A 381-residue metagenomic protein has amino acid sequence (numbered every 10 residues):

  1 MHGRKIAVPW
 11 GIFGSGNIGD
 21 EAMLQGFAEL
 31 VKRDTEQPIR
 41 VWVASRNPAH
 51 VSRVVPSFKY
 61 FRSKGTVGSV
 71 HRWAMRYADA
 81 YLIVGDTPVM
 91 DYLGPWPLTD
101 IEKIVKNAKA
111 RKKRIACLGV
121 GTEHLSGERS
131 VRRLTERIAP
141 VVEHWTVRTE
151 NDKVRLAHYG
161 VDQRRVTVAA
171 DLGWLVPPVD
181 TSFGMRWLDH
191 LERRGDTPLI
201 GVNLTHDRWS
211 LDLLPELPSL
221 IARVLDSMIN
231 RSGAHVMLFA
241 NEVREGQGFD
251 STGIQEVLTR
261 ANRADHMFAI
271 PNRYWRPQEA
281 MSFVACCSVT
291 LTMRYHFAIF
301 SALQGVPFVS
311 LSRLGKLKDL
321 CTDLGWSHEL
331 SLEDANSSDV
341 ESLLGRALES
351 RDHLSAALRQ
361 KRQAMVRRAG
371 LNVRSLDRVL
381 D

Functional and structural regions predicted by a protein language model:
M1-D381: Active-site anion-handling motifs in enzyme catalytic cores
